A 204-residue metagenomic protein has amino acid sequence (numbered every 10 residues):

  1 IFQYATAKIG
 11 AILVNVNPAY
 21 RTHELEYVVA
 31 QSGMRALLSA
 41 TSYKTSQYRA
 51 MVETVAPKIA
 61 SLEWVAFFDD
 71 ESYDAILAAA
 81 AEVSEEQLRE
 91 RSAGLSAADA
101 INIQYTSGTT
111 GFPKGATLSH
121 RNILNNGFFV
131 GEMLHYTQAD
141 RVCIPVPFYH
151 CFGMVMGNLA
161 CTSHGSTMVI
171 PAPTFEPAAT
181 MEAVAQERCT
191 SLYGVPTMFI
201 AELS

Functional and structural regions predicted by a protein language model:
I1-V14, P18, T22, Q31-A36 (+3 more regions): A short helix-loop-beta submotif of the ANL/AMP-binding
T6, L37, A100, T106-T109 (+3 more regions): Conserved S/T- and glycine-rich ATP-binding loop of Class I adenylate-forming
A11-V29, T41-M51, S166-E187: ATP-dependent adenylate-forming carboxylate-activation enzymes
N17-A19, Y136, V146-H150: Conserved AMP-binding
S39-E53, V146, C189-S204: Adenylate-forming
Y43-A97: ANL superfamily adenylate-forming
F67, A81-Y105, F112, T117 (+1 more regions): Conserved pre-ATP/AMP-binding loop-to-beta segment of ANL
L124-R141, C151-S191, I200: Conserved AMP-binding/adenylation subdomain of ANL enzymes
